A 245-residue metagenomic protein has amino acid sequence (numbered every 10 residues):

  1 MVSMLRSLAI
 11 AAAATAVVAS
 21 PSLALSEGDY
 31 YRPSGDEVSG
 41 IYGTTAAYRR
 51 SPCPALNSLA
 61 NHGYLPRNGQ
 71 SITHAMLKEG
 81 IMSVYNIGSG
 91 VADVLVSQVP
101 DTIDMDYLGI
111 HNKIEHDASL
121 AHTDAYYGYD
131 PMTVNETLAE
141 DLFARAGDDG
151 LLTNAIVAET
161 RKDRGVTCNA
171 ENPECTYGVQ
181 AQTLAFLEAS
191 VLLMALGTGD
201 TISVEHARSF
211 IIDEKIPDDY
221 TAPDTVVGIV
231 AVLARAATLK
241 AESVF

Functional and structural regions predicted by a protein language model:
M1-A24: Fungal secretory targeting signals
S20-A55, A60, L65-F245: Polar/charged low-complexity regulatory segments
